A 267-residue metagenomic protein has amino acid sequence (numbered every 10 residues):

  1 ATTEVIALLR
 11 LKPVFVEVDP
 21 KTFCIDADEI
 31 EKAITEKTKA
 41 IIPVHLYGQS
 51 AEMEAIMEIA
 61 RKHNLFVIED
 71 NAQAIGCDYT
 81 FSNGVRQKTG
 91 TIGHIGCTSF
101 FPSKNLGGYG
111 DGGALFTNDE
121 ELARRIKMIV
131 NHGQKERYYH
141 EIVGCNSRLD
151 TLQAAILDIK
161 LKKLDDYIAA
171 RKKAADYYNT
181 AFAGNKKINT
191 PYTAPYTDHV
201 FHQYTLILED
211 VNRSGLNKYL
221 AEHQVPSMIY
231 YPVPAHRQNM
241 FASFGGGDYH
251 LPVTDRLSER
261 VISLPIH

Functional and structural regions predicted by a protein language model:
A1-D28, L46: Substrate-binding/gating loop at the entrance of the active-site cleft, primarily in PLP-dependent aminotransferase-like
L11, V18, A72-Q73, F101 (+3 more regions): Histidine-centered beta-alpha loop that forms part of the nucleotide-sugar donor binding/catalytic region in diverse
F15, L115, L206: Conserved SAM-binding loop
F15-E17, T98, Y192, I229: Structural signal for conserved beta-strand scaffold positions within catalytic alpha/beta enzyme cores
K21-G108, A114-F116, S263: Active-site phosphate-binding strand-loop segment of PLP-dependent enzymes
D28, K32, A40-V44, Q49 (+5 more regions): PLP-dependent aminotransferase class I/II
L106-G110, T197-V200: Short glycine-enriched loop/turn motifs at secondary-structure junctions
